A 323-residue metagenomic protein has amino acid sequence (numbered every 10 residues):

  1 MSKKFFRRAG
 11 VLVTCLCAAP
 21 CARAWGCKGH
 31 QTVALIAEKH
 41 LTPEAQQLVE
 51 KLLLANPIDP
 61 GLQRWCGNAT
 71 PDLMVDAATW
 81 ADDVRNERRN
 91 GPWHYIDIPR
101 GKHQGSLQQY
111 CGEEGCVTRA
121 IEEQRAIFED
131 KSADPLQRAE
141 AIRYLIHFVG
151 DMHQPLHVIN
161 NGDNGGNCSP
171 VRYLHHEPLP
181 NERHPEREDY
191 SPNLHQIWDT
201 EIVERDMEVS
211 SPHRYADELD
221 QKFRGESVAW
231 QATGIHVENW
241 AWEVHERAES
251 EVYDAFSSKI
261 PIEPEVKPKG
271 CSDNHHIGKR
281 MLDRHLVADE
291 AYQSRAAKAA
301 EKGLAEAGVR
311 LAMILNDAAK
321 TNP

Functional and structural regions predicted by a protein language model:
M1-G10: Bacterial N-terminal signal peptides that target proteins for export
V11-L16: Hydrophobic helical h-region of N-terminal Sec-dependent signal peptides in bacterial secretory/periplasmic proteins
A19-C21: N-terminal signal peptide c-region/cleavage motif recognized by signal peptidases
R23-F148, P155-A291, A296-P323: N-terminal, motif-rich segments that launch catalysis or mediate targeting to/interaction with membranes, typified by
